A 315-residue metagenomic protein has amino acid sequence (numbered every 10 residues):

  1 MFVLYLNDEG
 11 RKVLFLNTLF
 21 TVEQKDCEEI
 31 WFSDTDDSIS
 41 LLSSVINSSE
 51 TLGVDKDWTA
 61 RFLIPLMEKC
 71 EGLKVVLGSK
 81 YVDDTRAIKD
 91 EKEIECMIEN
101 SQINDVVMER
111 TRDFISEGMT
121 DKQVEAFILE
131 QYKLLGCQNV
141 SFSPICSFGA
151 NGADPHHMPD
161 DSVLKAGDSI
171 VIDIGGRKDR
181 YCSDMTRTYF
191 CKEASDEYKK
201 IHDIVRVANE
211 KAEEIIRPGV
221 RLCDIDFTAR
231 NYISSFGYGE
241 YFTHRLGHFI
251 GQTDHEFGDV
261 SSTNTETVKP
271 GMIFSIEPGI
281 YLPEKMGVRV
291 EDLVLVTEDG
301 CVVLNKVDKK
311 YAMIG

Functional and structural regions predicted by a protein language model:
M1-G315: Active-site neighborhoods and metal-handling regions in enzymes and metal-associated proteins
